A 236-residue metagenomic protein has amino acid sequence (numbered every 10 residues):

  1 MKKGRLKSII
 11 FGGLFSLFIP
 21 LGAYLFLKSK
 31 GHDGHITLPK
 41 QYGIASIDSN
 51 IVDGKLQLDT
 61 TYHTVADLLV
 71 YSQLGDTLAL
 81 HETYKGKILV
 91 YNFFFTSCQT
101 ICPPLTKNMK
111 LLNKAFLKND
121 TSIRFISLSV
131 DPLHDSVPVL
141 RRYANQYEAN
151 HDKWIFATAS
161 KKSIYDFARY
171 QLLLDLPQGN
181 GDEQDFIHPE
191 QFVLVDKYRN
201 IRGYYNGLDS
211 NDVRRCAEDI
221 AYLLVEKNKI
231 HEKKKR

Functional and structural regions predicted by a protein language model:
M1-V65, R236: N-terminal targeting signals for export/organelle localization
S49, T60, D76-T77, T121 (+2 more regions): Coil residues (strongly favoring Ser/Thr
H63-V65, K87-I88, I187-P189: Short, small/polar residue-rich loop motifs at catalytic or cofactor-binding pockets
L78-M109, F125-L128: Short active-site neighborhood of thiol/selenol oxidoreductases, capturing the structured segment around
T106-F167: Structural microenvironment flanking redox-active thiols in thiol-disulfide oxidoreductases
D152-W154, Y165, R169-P177, F186-V193: Structural micro-motif
N180-R236: Thiol-/selenol-based redox modules, centered on thioredoxin-like and closely related oxidoreductase domains
